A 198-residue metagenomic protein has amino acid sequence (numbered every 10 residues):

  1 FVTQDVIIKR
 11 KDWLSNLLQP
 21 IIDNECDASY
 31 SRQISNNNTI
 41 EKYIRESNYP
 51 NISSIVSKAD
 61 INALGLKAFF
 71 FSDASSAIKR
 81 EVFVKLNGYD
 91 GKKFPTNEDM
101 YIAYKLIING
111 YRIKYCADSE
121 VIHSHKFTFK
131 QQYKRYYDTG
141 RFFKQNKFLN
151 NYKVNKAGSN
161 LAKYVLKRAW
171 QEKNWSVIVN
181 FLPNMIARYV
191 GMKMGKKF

Functional and structural regions predicted by a protein language model:
F1-I7: Short beta-strand-to-loop acidic/aromatic patch adjacent to the donor-nucleotide binding site
T3, R32, A117: Nucleotide-sugar donor-binding loop of glycosyltransferases
K11-Y43: Conserved donor NDP-sugar-binding/catalytic core segment of glycosyltransferases
I44-Y49, Q131-K134: Short, hinge-like loop/turn segments at secondary-structure boundaries
A59-I78, F94-P95: A recurrent flexible, glycine/aromatic-enriched loop bordering the glycosyltransferase active site that acts as
S76-I78, V82-N87, K93-S119: A short, conserved alpha-helix in the catalytic core of glycosyltransferases
N109-Y133, T139-N146: Active-site donor/metal-binding and catalytic loop motifs of nucleotide-sugar-dependent glycosylation enzymes
R135-R141, Q145, L149-F198: Non-catalytic, C-terminal membrane-associated alpha-helical segments of glycosyltransferases
